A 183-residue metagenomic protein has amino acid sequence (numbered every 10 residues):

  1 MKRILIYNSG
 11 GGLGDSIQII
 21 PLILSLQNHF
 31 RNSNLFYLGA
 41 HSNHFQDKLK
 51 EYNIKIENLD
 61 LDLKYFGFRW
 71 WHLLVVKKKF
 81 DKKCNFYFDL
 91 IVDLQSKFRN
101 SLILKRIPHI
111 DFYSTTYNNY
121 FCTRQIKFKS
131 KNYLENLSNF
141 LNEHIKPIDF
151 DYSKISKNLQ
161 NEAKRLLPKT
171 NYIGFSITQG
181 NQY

Functional and structural regions predicted by a protein language model:
M1-Y183: Catalytic machinery of carbohydrate-active enzymes, primarily nucleotide-sugar-dependent glycosyltransferases
